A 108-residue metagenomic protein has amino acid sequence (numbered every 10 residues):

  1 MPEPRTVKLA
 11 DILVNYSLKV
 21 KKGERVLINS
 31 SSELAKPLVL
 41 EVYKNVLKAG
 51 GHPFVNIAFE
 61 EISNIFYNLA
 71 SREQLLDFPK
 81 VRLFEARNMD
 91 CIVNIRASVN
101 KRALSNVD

Functional and structural regions predicted by a protein language model:
M1-D108: Active-site bordering "gate/hinge" segments that shape substrate access to catalytic or cofactor-binding pockets
